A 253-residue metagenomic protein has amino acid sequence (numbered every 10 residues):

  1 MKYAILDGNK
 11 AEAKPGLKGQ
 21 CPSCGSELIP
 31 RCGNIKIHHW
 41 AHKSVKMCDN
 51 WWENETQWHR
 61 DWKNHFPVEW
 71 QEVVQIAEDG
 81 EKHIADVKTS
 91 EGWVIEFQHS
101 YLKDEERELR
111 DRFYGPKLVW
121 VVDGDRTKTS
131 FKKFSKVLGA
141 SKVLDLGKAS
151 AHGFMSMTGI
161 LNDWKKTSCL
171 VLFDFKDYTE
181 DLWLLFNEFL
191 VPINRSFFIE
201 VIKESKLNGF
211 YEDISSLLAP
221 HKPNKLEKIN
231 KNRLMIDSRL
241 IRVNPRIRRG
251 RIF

Functional and structural regions predicted by a protein language model:
M1-N9, A13-G16, R126-F253: Non-catalytic C-terminal interaction segments of nucleic acid-processing enzymes
M1-V73, A77, P220-F253: Nuclease-adjacent, charged terminal/linker segments that flank catalytic cores
E12-P15, G25-P30, D61-L109, R126-S135 (+3 more regions): Active-site metal-binding core of divalent-cation-utilizing nuclease and nuclease-like domains
K36-H38, R110, S150, L207: A general marker of short, structured functional hotspots
T56, L102-D104, N194: Alpha-helix initiation/capping motif
K117-V122: Short hydrophobic alpha-helical runs that function as membrane-insertion/retention elements
